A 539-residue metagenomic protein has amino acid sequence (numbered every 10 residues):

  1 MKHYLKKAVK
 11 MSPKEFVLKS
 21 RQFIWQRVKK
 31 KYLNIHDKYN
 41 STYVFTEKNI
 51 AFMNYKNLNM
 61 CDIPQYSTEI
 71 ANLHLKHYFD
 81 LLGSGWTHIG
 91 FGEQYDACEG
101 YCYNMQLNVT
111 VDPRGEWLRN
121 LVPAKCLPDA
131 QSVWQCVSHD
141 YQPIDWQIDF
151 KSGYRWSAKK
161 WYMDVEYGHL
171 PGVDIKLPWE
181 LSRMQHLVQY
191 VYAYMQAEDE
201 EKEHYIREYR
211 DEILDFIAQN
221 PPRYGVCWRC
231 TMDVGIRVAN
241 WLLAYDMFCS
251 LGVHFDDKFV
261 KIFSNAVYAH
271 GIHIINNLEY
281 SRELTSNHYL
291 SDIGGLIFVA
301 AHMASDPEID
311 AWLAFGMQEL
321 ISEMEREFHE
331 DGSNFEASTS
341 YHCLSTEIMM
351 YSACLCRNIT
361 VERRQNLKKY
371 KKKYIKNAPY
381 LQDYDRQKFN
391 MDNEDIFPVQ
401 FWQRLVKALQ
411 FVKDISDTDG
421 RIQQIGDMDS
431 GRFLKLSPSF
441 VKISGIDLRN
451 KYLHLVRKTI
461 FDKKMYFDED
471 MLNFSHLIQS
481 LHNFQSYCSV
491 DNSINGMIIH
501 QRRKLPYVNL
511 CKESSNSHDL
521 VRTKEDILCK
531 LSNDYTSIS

Functional and structural regions predicted by a protein language model:
M1-N49: Membrane-proximal basic amphipathic "stem/tether" segments
Y4, A8-M11, E15, K19 (+6 more regions): Alpha-helix boundary/N-cap detector
K7-A8, K19, F23, R27 (+7 more regions): Residues that form generic nucleotide/phosphate-binding pockets
K10, K14, M60, P64-T68 (+7 more regions): Generic detection of long, well-ordered alpha-helical segments
F23, E69, L81, V133-C136 (+3 more regions): Charge-rich, solvent-exposed alpha-helical interaction surfaces
K31-H169, K176-E180, D199: Extended, charge-enriched "interface" segments that sit outside catalytic cores
W156-K160, D164-S416, R421-I422, M428-D429: Aromatic-lined, polymer-binding surfaces characteristic of secreted/periplasmic polysaccharide-degrading enzymes
S340-S539: Carbohydrate-active enzyme catalytic cores, enriched for enzymes that act on polyanionic acidic polysaccharides
